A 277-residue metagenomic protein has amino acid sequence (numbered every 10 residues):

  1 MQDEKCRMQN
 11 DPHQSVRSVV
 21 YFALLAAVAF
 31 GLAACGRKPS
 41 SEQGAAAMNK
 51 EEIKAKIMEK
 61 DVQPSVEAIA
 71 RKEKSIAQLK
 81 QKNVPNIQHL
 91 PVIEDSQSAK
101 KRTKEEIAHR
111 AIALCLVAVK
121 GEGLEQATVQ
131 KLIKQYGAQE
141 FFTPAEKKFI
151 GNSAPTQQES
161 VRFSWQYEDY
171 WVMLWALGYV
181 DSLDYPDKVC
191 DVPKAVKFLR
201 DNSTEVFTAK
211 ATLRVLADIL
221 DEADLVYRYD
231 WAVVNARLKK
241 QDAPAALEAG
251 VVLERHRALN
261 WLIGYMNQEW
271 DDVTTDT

Functional and structural regions predicted by a protein language model:
M1-Q14, S18-A27: Short, basic, low-complexity termini and linkers enriched in Ser/Thr/Gly/Pro that act as targeting/leader peptides
Q9-D11, Y21, S41-E42, L114 (+1 more regions): General helical structural elements
L32-A34: C-terminal motif of bacterial Sec signal peptides marking the signal peptidase cleavage site
G36-K38: Bacterial signal peptide processing site
Q43-A47: Short, Lys/Arg-enriched N-terminal segments with co-localized hydrophobic residues within the first ~10-30 amino acids
N49-T277: Extended, charge-rich alpha-helical interface modules
